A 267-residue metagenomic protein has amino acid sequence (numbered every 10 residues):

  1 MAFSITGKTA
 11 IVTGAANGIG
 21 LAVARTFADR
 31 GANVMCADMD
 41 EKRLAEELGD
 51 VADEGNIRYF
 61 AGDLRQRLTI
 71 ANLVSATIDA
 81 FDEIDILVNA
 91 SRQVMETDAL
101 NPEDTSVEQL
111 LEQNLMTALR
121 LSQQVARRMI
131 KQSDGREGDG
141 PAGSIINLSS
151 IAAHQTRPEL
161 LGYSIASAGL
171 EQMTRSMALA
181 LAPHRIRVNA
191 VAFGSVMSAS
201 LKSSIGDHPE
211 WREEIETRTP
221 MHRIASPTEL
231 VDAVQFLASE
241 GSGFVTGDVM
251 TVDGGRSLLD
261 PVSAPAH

Functional and structural regions predicted by a protein language model:
R30-E46: Conserved glycine-rich Rossmann-like NAD(P)H-binding loop of the short-chain dehydrogenase/reductase
A90-E96, G255: Conserved NAD(P)H cofactor-binding loop of Rossmann-fold oxidoreductase domains
D98-L111, I215: Substrate-binding pocket helix/loop in short-chain dehydrogenase/reductase
S122, A166, T174: Active-site helix of classical SDR
R127, L179-P183, G243: Alpha-helical segment proximal to the catalytic Tyr-Lys
S150: Residue(s) in the substrate-gating loop at a strand-loop-helix junction that position the organic substrate next
Q235, T246-H267: Short C-terminal tail/terminal secondary-structure segment of NAD(P)H-dependent dehydrogenase/reductase domains
